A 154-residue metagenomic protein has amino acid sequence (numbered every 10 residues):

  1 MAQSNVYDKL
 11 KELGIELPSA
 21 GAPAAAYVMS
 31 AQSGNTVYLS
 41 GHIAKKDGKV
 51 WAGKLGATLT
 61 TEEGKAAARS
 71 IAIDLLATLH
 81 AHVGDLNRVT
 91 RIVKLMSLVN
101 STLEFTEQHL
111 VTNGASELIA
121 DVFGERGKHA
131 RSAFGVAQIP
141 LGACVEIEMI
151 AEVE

Functional and structural regions predicted by a protein language model:
M1-E154: Short, polar/acidic, helix-capping and beta-turn segments at strand->helix junctions that line the mouths
